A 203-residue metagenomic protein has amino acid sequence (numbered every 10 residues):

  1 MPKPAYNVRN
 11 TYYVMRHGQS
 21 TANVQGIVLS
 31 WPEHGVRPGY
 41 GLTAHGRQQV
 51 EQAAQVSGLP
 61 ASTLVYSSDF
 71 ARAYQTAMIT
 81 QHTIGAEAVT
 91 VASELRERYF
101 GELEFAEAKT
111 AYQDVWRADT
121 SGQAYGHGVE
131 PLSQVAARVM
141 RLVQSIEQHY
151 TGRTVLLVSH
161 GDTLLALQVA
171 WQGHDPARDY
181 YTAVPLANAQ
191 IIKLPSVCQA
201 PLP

Functional and structural regions predicted by a protein language model:
P2-E87, S133: Active-site-proximal alpha-helix that buttresses catalytic centers in soluble enzyme cores
Y12, T63, R153-G161: Generic beta-sheet signal
T21, R72-Y74, E97-R98, T163-L165: Short, active-site-adjacent cap segments at secondary-structure transitions
T21-Q25, V36-G41, T80-M140, P195: Phosphate-handling substructures
G58-A61, I146-T154: Glycine-rich phosphate-binding loop signature in dinucleotide/nucleotide-binding domains
S67-S68, A137, V158-S159: Short beta-strand scaffold positions
I79, A166-A170: Active-site signature of alpha/beta-hydrolase-fold catalytic machinery across serine- and Asp/Cys-nucleophile hydrolases
Q172-L202: Domain-level recognition of soluble alpha/beta enzyme cores, biased toward histidine phosphatases/phosphomutases
